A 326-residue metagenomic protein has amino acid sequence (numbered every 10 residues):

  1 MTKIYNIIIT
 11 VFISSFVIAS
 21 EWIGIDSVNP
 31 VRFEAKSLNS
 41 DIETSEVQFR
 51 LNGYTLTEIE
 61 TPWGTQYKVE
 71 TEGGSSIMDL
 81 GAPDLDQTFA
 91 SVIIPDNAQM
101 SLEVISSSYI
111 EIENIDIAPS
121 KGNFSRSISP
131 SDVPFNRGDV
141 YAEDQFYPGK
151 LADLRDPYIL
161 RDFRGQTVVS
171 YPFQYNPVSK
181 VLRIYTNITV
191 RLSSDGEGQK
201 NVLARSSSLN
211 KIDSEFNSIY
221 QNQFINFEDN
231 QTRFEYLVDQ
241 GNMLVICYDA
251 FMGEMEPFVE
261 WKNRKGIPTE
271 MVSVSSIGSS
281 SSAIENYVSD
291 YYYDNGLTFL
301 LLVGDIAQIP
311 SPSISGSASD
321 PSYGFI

Functional and structural regions predicted by a protein language model:
T2-K3, N210, S317: Intrinsic disorder/low-complexity signature
T2-V11: Sec-dependent signal peptide recognition, specifically the positively charged N-region followed immediately by
T10, I18-A19: Hydrophobic alpha-helical segments of integral membrane proteins
A19-L302: Extracellular pro-sequences of secreted precursors
L297-I326: Surface-exposed loop and adjacent secondary-structure segments within mature catalytic domains
